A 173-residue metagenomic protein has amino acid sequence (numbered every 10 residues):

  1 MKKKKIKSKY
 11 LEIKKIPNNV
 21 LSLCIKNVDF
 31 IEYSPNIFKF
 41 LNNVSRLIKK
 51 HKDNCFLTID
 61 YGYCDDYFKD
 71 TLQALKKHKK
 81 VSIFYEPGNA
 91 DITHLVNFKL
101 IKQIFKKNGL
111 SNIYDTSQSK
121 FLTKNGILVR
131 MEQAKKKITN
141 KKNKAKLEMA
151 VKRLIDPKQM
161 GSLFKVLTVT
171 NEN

Functional and structural regions predicted by a protein language model:
M1-N19: Short phosphate-coordinating micro-motif centered on Lys-Gly-acidic
K15-N173: Long, Lys/Arg- and hydrophobic-enriched amphipathic alpha-helices
